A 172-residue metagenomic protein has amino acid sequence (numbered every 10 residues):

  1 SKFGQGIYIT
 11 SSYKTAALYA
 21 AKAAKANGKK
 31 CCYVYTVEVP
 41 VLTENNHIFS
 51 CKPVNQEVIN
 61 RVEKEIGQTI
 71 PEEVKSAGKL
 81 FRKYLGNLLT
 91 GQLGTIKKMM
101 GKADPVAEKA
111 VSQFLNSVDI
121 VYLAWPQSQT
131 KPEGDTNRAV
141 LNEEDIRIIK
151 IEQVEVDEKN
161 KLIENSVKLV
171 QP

Functional and structural regions predicted by a protein language model:
S1-Q5, T10-Y13, A20-P172: Active-site and NAD+-binding cores of ADP-ribose-processing enzymes
